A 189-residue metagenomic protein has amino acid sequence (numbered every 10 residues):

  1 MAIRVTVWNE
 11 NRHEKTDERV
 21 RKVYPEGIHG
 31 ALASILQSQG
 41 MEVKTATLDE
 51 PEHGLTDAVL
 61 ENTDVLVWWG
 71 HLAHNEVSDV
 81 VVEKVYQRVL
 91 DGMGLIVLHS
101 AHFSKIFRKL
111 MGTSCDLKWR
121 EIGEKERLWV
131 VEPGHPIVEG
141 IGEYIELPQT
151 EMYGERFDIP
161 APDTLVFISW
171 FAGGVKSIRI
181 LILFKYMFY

Functional and structural regions predicted by a protein language model:
A2-K15: Short beta-strand segments enriched in small/hydrophobic residues
W8, A46-D49, F167-W170: Conserved beta-strand termini and adjacent loop/short-helix elements that scaffold enzyme active sites in alpha/beta
N9, G70, K118: Residues that line or immediately flank small-molecule/substrate-binding pockets and catalytic motifs
H13-D17, V175-K176: Short, solvent-exposed loop/turn elements at domain surfaces
D17-V20, R108-L110, R179: Short aromatic-enriched loop/helix-cap "lid" or pocket-rim segments at secondary-structure transitions that line
R21, P25-S104: Helical hinge/lid and interdomain linker segments adjacent to catalytic or ligand-binding clefts that mediate domain
A73-E143: A glycine-rich, often tryptophan-bearing local segment used as a flexible ligand/cofactor-contacting loop or short
R120-Y189: Catalytic beta-strand/loop cores that center a nucleophilic Ser/Cys/Thr and support acyl-enzyme chemistry
